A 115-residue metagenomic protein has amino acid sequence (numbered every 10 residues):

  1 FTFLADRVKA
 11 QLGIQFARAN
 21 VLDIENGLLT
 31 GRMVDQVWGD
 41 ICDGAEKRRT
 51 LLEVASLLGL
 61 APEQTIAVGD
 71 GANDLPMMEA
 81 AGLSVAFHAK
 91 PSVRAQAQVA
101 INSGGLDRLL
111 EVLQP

Functional and structural regions predicted by a protein language model:
F1-P115: C-terminal cap/substrate-recognition subdomain and adjoining C-terminal extension of metal-dependent phosphatase-like
